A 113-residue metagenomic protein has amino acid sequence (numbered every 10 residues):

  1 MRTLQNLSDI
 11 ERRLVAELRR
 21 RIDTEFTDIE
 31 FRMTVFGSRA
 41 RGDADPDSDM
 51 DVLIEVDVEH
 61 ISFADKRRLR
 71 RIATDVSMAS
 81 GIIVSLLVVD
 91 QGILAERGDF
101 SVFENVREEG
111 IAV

Functional and structural regions predicted by a protein language model:
M1-R32, A40-P46, D57-V113: Catalytic core of pol beta-like nucleotidyltransferases
D51-E55: Short beta-strand->loop micro-motif that forms the acidic, two-metal-ion catalytic signature in nucleotide-processing
